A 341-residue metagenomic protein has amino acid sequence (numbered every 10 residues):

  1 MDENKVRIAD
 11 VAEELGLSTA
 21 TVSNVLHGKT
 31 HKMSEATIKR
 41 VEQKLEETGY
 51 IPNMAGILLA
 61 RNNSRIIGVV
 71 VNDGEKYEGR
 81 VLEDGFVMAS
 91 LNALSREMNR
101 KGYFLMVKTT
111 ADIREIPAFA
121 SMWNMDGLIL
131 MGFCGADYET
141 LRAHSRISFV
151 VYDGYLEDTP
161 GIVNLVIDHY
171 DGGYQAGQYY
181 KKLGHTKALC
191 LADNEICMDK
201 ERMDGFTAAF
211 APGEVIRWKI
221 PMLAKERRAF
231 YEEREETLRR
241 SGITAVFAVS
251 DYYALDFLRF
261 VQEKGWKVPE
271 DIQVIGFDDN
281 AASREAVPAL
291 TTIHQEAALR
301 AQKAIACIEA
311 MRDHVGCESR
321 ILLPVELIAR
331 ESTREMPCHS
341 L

Functional and structural regions predicted by a protein language model:
M1-E3, N62, I66-Q178, E236-G242 (+1 more regions): Alpha-helical recognition/docking segments in bacterial nutrient-uptake and carbohydrate-utilization systems
M1-N63: N-terminal helix-turn-helix DNA-binding module of bacterial transcription factors
S18, R65, D126, H185-K187 (+1 more regions): Short acidic/polar active-site loop segments enriched in Thr and Asp
S95-T109, K187-C190, T207-R228: Short beta-strand elements in bilobed, periplasmic/extracellular small-molecule ligand-binding domains
V163-C190, R227-E235, A254, Q295-D313: Hydrophobic alpha-helical segments within soluble ligand-binding/sensing domains
Y174-E214, S319-T333: An alpha-beta-alpha
R234-L341: Flexible loop/turn connectors
